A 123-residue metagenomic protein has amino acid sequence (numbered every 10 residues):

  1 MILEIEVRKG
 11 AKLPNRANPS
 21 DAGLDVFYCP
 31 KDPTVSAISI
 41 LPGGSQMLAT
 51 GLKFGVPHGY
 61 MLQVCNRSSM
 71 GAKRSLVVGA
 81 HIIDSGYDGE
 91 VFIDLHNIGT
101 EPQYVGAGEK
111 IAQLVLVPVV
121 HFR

Functional and structural regions predicted by a protein language model:
M1-R123: DUTPase catalytic domain/fold
